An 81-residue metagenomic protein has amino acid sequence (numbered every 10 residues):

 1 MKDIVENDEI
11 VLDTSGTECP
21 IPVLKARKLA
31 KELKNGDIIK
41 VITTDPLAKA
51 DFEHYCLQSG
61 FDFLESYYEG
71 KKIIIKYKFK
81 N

Functional and structural regions predicted by a protein language model:
M1-L33: An N-terminal amphipathic alpha-helical segment
E9, G36-K40, K72-I74: Intrinsic-disorder/low-complexity, polar/charged segments enriched in Ser/Thr/Lys/Arg/Asp/Glu/Gln
P20, K25-D62: Amphipathic, hydrophobic secondary-structure cores in small proteins
E53-N81: C-terminal structural segments of small proteins and small subunits
